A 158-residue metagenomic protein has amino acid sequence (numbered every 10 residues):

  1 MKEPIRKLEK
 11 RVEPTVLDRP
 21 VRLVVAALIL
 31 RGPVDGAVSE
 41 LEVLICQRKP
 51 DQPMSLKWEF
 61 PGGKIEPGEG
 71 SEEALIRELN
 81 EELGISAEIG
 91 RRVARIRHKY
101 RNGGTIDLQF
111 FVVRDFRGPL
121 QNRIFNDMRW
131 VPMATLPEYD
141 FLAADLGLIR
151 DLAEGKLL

Functional and structural regions predicted by a protein language model:
I5-V43: Conserved N-terminal beta-strand and adjoining loop/helix that marks the start of the Nudix/MutT-like hydrolase domain
L23-V25, L41, I106-Q109, N126: Change "...and in nucleic-acid phosphodiester-cleaving endonucleases..." to "...and in nucleic-acid processing enzymes
I29-R31, Q47, D115: Residue-level signal for short segments within beta-strands and strand-turn junctions of well-structured beta-sheet
P33-V34, A153-L158: Generic C-terminal helix-cap and adjacent flexible tail
S39-E81: Conserved Nudix-box catalytic region and its N-terminal flanking loop in Nudix hydrolases and closely related
E73-I76, E82-R91, I96: Helix-adjacent hinge/juxtasegments
S86-E88, I96-P119, R129: Active-site-adjacent beta-strand/loop module that shapes the phosphate/pyrophosphate-binding cleft
V112-R114, L120-L152: NUDIX/MutT-family hydrolases
